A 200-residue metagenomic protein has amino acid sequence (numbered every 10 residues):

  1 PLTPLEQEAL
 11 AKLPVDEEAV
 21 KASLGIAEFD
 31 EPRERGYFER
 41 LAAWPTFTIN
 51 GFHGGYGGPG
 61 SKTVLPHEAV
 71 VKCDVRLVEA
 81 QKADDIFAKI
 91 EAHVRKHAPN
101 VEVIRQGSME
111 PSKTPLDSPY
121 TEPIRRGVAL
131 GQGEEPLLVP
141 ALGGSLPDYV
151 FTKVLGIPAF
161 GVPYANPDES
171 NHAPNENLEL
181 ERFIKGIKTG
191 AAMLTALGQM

Functional and structural regions predicted by a protein language model:
P1-E68, E79-K89, H97-M200: An extended, acidic, His-containing surface patch that forms the Zn2+-binding/catalytic region of metallohydrolases
D74-R76: Residue-level recognition of well-ordered beta-strand positions that form the cores of beta-sheet-rich folds across
